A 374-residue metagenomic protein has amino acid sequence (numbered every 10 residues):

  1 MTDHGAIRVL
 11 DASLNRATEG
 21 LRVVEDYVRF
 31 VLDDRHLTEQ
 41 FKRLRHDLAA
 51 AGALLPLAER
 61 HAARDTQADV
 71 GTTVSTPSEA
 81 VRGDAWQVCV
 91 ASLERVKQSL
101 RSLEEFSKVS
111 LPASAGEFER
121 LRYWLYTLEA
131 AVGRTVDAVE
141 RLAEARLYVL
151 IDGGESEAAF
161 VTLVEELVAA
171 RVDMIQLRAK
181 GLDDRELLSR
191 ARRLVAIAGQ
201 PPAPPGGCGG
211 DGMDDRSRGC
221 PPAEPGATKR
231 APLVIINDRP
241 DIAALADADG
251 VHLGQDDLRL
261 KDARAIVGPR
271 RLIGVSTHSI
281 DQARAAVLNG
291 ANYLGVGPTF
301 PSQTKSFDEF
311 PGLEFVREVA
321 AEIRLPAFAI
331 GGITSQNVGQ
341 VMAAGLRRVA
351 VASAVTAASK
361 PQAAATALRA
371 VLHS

Functional and structural regions predicted by a protein language model:
M1-V139: Structural preference for solvent-exposed beta-strand-turn elements and adjacent flexible terminal/loop segments within
E144-F160, L272-S276, A329: Active-site mouth loops of central-metabolism enzymes
V149, I175, A243, A286 (+4 more regions): Conserved, mostly hydrophobic/aromatic
M174-G199, P232-P269: N-terminal active-site wall of soluble small-molecule enzyme domains
G181, A246-L253, V275-L325: Glycine/Thr-rich beta-alpha phosphate-binding loop at enzyme active sites
L188-P201, P232-L233, K261-S276, E309-A329 (+1 more regions): Alpha-helix-loop-beta-strand connector modules within alpha/beta enzyme cores
R239-A248, S279-G290, I333-V349: Catalytic cores of alpha/beta
Q255-D262, G295-S306, V338, M342-L368: Glycine-rich phosphate-binding active-site loops on the catalytic face of alpha/beta enzymes
